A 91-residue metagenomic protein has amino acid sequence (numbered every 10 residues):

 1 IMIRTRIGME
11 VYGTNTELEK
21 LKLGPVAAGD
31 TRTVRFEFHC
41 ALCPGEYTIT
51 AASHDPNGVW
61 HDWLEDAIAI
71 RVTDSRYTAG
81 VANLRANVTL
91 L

Functional and structural regions predicted by a protein language model:
I1-L91: Localized sequence-composition bias
